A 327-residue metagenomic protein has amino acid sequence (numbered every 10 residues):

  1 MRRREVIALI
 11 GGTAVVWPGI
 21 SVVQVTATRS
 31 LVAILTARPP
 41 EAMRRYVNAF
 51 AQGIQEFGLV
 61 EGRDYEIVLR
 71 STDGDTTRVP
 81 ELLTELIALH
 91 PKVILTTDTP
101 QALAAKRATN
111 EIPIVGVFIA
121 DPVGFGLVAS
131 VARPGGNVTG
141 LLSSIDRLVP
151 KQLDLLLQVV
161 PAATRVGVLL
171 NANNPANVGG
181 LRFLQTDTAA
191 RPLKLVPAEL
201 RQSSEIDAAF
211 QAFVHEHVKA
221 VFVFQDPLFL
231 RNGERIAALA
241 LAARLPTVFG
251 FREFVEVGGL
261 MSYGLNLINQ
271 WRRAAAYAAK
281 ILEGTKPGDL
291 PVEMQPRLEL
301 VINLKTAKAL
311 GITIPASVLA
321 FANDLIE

Functional and structural regions predicted by a protein language model:
M1-E327: Short hydrophobic alpha-helices and adjacent helix-cap/hinge residues
